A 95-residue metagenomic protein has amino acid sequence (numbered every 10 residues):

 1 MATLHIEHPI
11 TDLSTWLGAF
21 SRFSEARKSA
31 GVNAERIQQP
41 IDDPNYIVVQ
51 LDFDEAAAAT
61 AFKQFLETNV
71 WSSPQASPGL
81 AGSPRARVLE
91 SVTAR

Functional and structural regions predicted by a protein language model:
M1-L4: Short structural boundary motif marking the start of a folded domain
E7-P9, Q50-D52: Short hydrophobic/aromatic beta-strand micro-patches that form the beta-sheet surface supporting nucleotide- or nucleic
P9-A19: Short, surface-exposed ligand-recognition loops at beta-strand->loop->(often short) alpha-helix junctions that present
D12-S14, E55-A57, V92: Residues that cap or initiate secondary-structure elements
L17-R36, D52-A86: An amphipathic, aromatic/His-enriched active-site/gating alpha helix that lines ligand/cofactor pockets
Q39: Residues that line or immediately flank small-molecule/substrate-binding pockets and catalytic motifs
D42-N45: Short acidic/glycine-enriched loop/turn segments that link adjacent beta-strands
R87-R95: Short, low-order "capping/linker" segments at domain edges
